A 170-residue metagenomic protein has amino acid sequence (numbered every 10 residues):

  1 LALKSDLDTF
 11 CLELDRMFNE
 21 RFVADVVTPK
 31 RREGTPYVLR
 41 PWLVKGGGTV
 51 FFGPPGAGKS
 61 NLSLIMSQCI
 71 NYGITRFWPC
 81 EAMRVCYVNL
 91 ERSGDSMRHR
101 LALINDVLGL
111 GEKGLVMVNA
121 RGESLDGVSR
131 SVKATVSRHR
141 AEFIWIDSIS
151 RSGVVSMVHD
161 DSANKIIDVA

Functional and structural regions predicted by a protein language model:
L1-E20: Short, small/acidic-rich helices and loops at N termini and domain boundaries of DNA replication/processing enzymes
F18-P29: Detector for small/aliphatic-rich hydrophobic stretches
R32-L43, R76: Pre-Walker A adenine-sensing motif
L39, P55-A57, C80-D168: Conserved inter-motif catalytic segment of the P-loop NTP-binding fold
G48: Walker A (P-loop) ATP-phosphate-binding motif of ABC ATPase nucleotide-binding domains
F51: Hydrophobic anchor at the beta1->P-loop junction of P-loop NTPases
L62, M66: Hydrophobic positions on the alpha1 helix immediately C-terminal to the Walker A/P-loop
C69-A82: Post-Walker A helix-loop "phosphate-sensing" segment adjacent to the P-loop in P-loop NTPases
